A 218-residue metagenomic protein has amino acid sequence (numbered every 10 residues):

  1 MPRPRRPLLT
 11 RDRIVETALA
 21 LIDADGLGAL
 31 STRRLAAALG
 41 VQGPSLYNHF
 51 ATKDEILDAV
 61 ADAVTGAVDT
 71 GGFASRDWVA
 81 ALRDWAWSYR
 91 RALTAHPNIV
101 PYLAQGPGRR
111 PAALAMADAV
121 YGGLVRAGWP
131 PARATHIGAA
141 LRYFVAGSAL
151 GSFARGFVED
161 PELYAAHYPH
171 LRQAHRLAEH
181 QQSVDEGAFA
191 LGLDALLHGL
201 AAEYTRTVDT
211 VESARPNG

Functional and structural regions predicted by a protein language model:
M1-T10: Short, Lys/Arg-enriched anionic-surface-contact patches
R13, T17, L21-E55, A59: Helix-turn-helix
A63-A67: Short, basic, alpha-helical segments at the C-terminal edge of helix-turn-helix-like DNA-binding modules
D69-A113, P131, L141: Hydrophobic alpha-helical connector segments
D84-W85, A104-A140, A146-A149, P161-H170: Amphipathic alpha-helical packing segments from all-alpha helical-bundle domains
N98-I99, V145-L150, A154: Hydrophobic, amphipathic alpha-helical faces that serve as interaction scaffolds
R126-W129, A154-G218: C-terminal peripheral helix-coil segments that are non-catalytic and often amphipathic
